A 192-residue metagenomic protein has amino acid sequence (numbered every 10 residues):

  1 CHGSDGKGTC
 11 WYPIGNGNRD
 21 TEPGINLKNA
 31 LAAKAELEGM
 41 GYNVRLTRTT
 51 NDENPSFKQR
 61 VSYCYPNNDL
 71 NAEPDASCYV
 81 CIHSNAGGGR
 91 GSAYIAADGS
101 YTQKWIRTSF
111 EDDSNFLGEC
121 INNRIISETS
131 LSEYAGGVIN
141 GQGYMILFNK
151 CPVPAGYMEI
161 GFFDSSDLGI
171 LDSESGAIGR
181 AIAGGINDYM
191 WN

Functional and structural regions predicted by a protein language model:
C1-Y63, P74, G88, A96-T102: Active-site histidine-acidic residue metal-binding/catalytic motifs, centered on HxH/HExxH-like signatures
L27-K34, K58-V61, S114-N122, S175 (+2 more regions): Extracytoplasmic/secreted envelope proteins and their assembly/folding machinery, especially bacterial periplasmic
L37-R45, L70-Y79, E128-S132, P152-G156 (+1 more regions): Loop/turn elements at helix/coil->beta-strand transitions in domains of secreted/extracellular proteins
N43-R48, S77-H83, S92-A96, Q103 (+2 more regions): Structural recognition of the beta-strand scaffold that forms the well-ordered cores of secreted hydrolase catalytic
F57-A76, A96, C120, M145-K150: Mature extracellular/periplasmic domains of secretome proteins
C81, G88, E133-N192: Active-site-adjacent mobile loop/cap segments within catalytic or ligand-binding domains
Y101-S109, D164-G169: Substrate-binding clefts and substrate-entry loops adjacent to catalytic sites of polymer-processing enzymes acting on
F110-N140: Active-site-adjacent substrate-binding region of metalloamidase/peptidase-like peptide-processing proteins
